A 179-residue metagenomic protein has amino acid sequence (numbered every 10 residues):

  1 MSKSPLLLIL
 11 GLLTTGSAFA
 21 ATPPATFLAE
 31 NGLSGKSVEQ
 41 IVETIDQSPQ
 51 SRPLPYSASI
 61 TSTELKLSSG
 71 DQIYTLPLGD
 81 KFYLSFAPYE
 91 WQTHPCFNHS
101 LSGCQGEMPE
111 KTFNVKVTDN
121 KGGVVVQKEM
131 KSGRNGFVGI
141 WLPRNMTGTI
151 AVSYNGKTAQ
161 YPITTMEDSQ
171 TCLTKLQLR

Functional and structural regions predicted by a protein language model:
M1-L7: Bacterial N-terminal signal peptides that target proteins for export
T15-S17: N-terminal signal peptide c-region/cleavage motif recognized by signal peptidases
L76-P77, F82-Y89, D168-R179: Extracellular beta-sheet/turn segments enriched in Thr/Pro/Gly and aliphatic residues
L78-V126: Mid-length scaffold segments of soluble, non-membrane domains
K121-E129, K157-P162: Surface-exposed loop/edge segments in extracytoplasmic proteins
S132-I140: Glycine-centered loop-to-beta-strand initiation motif
G139-T147: Short Pro-Gly-centered beta-turn/loop motif in secreted/extracellular proteins
M146-N155: A short, solvent-exposed beta-strand micro-motif common in secreted/extracellular proteins
